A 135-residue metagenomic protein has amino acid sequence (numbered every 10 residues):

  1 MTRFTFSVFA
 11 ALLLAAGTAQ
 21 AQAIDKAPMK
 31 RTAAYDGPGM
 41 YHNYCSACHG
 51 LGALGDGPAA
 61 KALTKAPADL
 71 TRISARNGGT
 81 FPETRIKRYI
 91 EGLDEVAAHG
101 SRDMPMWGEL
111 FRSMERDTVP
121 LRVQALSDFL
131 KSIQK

Functional and structural regions predicted by a protein language model:
M1-F4: Positively charged n-region of N-terminal signal peptides that target proteins for export
S7-A16: Bacterial N-terminal signal peptides
Q20-M40, G78: Electrostatic cytochrome c docking/interface patches
Y35-N43, R116-D117, Q134-K135: Sequence context surrounding c-type heme c attachment/ligation sites in exported
G37, Y41-L51, M104, L126 (+1 more regions): The canonical Cys-X-X-Cys-His
H42, S46, A75, E91-E95 (+2 more regions): Sec-exported extracytoplasmic/periplasmic mature domains
A53-K87, E109-R116: Gly/Gly-Pro-rich "capping" loops immediately C-terminal to redox-active cysteine motifs in periplasmic/lumenal
A68, Y89-L121: Axial heme c-ligation environment in periplasmic c-type cytochrome domains
